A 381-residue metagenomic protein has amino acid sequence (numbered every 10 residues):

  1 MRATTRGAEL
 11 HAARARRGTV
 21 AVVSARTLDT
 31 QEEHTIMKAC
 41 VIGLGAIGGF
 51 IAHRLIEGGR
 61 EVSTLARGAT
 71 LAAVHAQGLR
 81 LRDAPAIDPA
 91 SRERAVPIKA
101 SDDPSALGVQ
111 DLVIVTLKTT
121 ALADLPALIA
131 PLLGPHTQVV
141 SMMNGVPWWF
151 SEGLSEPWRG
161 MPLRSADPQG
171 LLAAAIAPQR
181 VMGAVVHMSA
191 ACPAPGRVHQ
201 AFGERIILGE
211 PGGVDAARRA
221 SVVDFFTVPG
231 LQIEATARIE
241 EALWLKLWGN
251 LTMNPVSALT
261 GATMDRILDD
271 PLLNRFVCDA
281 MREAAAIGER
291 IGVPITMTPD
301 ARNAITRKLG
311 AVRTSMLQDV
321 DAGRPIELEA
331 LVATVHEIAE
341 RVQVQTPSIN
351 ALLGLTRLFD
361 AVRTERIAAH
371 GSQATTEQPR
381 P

Functional and structural regions predicted by a protein language model:
R2-R6, L28, K38: Position-driven detector of the extreme protein N-terminus
R2-V20: Compositionally biased, low-complexity flexible segments
T19-I36: Short, Lys/Arg-enriched N-terminal segments with co-localized hydrophobic residues within the first ~10-30 amino acids
E32-P89: NAD(P)+-binding Rossmann beta1-loop-alpha1 motif at the extreme N-terminus of oxidoreductases
H34, R266, N274-P381: NAD(P)-dependent Rossmann-like dehydrogenase/reductase catalytic/cofactor-binding core
A73, L132, A173-K246, T252 (+1 more regions): Internal alpha-helical scaffold of NAD(P)-dependent oxidoreductase catalytic cores
S91-P193: Rossmann-like NAD(P)(H) cofactor-binding subdomain of soluble oxidoreductases
